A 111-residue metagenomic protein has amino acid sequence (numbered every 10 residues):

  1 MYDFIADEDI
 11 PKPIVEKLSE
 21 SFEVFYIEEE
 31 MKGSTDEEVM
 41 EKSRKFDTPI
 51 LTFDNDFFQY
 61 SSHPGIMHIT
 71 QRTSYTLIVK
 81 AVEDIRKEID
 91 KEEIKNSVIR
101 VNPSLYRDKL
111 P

Functional and structural regions predicted by a protein language model:
Y2-S21, E37-M40, Y60-P111: Acidic, PIN/NYN-like endoribonuclease modules and their adjacent C-terminal/linker elements
D7, F25-I27, L51-F53: Short, conserved beta-strand edge motifs with alternating hydrophobic and charged residues
S19-E29: Short, basic, glycine/proline-bearing loop/turn elements
E28, D54, I69-R72: Short beta->alpha connector loops at strand-helix junctions that form conserved, small/polar/Pro-enriched
E29-K32, D56-F58: Short active-site-proximal "capping" loops at secondary-structure junctions
K32-G33, F46: Binding-cleft/active-site segments that stabilize strongly anionic ligands or cofactors
R44-S62: Acidic, metal-binding active-site segment of PIN/NYN-like and related structure-specific nucleases
